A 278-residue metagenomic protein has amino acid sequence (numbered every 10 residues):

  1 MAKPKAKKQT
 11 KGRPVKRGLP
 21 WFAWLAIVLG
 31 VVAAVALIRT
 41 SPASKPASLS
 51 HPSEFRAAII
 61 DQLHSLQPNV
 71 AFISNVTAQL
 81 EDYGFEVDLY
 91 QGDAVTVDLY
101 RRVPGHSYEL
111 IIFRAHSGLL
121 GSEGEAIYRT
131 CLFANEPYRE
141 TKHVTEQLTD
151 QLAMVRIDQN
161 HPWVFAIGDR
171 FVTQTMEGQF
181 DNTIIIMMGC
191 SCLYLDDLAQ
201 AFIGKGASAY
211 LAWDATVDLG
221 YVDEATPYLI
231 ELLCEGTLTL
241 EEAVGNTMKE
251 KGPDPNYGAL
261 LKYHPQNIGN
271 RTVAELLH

Functional and structural regions predicted by a protein language model:
M1-G18: N-terminal Lys/Arg-rich, disordered targeting/topogenic segments
A23-L37: Hydrophobic membrane-insertion alpha-helices, especially the h-region of bacterial N-terminal signal peptides
A36-R39, F202: N-terminal targeting/docking segments
P42-Q151: A domain-level signal for caspase-like cysteine endopeptidase catalytic cores and their zymogen-processing architecture
P137-D223: Catalytic cores of nucleophile-dependent amide-cleaving enzymes
T183-H278: Active-site-proximal C-terminal subdomain of hydrolase catalytic domains
